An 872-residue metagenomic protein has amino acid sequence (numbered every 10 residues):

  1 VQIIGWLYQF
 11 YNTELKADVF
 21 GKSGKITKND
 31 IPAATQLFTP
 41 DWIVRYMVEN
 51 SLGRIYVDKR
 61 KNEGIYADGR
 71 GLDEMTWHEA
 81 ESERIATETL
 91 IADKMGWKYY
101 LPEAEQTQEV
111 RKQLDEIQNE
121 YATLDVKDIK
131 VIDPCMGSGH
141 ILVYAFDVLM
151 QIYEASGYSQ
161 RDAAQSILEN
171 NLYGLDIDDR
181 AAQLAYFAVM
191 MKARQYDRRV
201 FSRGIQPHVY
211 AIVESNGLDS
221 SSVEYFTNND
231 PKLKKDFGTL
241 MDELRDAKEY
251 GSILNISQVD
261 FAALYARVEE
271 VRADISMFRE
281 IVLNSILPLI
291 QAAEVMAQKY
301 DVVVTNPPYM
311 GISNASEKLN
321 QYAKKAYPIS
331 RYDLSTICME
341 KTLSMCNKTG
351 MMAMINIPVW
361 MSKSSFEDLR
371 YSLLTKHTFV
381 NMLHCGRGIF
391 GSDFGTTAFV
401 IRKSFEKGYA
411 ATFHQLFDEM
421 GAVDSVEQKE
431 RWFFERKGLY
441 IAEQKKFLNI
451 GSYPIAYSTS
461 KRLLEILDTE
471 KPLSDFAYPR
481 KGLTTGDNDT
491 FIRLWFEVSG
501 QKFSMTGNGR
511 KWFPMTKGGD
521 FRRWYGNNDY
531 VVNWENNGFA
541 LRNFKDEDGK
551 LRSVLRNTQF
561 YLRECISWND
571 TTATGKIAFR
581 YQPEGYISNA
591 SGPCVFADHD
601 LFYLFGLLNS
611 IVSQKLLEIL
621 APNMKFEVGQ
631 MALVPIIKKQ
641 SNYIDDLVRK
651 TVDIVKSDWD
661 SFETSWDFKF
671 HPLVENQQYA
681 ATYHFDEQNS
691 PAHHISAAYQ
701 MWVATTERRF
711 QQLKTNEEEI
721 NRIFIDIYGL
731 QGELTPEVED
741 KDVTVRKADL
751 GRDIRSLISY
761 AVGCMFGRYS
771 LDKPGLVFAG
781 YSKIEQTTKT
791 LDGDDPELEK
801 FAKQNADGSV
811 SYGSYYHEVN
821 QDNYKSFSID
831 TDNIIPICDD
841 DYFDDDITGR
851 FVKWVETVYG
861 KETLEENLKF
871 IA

Functional and structural regions predicted by a protein language model:
V1-A17, G21-S23, I253-L264: Long recognition/docking surfaces used for binding and targeting
L7, M47, G137, V303 (+3 more regions): Conserved hydrophobic/aromatic pocket- or pore-lining residues that grip, position, or stack substrates in active sites
N12, T516, Q559-A578, I587-S588 (+2 more regions): Short Ser/Thr-interspersed hydrophobic loop/turn segments at strand-loop and sheet-helix junctions that line or gate
G24-K25, D58-E83, Q160-A164, R198-Q206 (+6 more regions): Short, glycine/acidic-rich hinge or "gate" loops at secondary-structure transitions that mediate conformational
N29, A33-N381, S404-A422, E430-W432: SAM-dependent methyltransferase catalytic region
R60, K94-K130, E270-V304, Q321-K325 (+7 more regions): Flexible, glycine/threonine-enriched loop-and-boundary segments that flank and lead into catalytic domains of large
M136, D468, L473, P635-A872: Non-catalytic DNA-recognition/assembly elements of restriction-modification systems
V143, M150, I177, A182 (+13 more regions): Signature of N6-adenine DNA methyltransferases within the class I
